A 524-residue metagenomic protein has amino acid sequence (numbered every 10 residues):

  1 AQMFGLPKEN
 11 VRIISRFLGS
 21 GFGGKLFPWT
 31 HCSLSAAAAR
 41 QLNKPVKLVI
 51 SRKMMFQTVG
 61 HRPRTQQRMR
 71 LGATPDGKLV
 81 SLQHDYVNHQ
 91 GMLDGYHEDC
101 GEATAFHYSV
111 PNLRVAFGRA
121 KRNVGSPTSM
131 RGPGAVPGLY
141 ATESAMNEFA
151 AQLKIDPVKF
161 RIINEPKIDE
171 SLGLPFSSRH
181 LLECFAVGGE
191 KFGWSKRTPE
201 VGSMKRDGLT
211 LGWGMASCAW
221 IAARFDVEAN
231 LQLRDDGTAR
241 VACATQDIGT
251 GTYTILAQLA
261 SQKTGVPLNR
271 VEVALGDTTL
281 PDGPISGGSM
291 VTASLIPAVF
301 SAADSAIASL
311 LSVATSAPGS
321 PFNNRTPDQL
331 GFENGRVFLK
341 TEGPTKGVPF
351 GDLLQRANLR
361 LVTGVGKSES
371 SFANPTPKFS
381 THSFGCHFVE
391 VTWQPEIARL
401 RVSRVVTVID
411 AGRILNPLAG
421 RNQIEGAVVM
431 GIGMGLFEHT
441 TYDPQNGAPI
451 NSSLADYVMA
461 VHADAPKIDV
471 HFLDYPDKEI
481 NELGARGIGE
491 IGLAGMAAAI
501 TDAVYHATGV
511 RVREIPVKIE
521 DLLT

Functional and structural regions predicted by a protein language model:
A1, F22-P28, Q57-P63, Q83-D85 (+7 more regions): Short acidic, glycine/serine/threonine-rich loops at helix termini
A1-F4, E98-G101, G212-T238, C243 (+1 more regions): Conserved beta-alpha junction segments in alpha/beta enzyme cores
A1-G5, P28-A38, R64, G101 (+2 more regions): A glycine- and small-aliphatic-rich helix-loop capping segment at beta-alpha/alpha-beta transitions that lines
G5-R12, A39-L48, P75, D99-L209 (+3 more regions): C-terminal catalytic domains of large/alpha subunits in multi-subunit enzymes
G21-N43, K47-I50, T252-A260: Thiamine diphosphate
R52-L113: Active-site cavity-forming subdomains of large catalytic enzyme subunits
H61-T65, A223, T381-G385: Short loop/turn motifs at secondary-structure junctions and domain boundaries
H84-L93, Q246-I248, V405-G412, D474: Short, solvent-exposed aromatic-acidic interface loops
